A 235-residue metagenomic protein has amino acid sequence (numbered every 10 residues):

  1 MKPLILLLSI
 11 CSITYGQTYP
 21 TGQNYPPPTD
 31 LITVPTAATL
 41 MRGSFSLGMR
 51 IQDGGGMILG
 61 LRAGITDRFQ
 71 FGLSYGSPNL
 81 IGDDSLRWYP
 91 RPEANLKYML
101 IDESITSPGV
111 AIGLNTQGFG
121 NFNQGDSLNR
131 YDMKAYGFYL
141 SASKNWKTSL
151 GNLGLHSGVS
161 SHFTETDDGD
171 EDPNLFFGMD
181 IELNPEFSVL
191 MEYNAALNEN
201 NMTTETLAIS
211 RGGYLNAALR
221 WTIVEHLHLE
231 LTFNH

Functional and structural regions predicted by a protein language model:
M1, G154, E165-D167: C-terminal intrinsically disordered extensions
P3-T14: Sec-dependent N-terminal signal peptides
Q17-L153, S160-T164, E182-H235: Transmembrane beta-barrel domains of Gram-negative outer membranes and organellar outer membranes
D170-E171: Glycine- and Gly-Pro-enriched alpha-helical subdomains that act as flexible, kink-prone "lid/hinge" or packing modules
M179: Mobile, glycine-rich extracellular loop/lid and propeptide segments that shape or gate substrate/ligand access
